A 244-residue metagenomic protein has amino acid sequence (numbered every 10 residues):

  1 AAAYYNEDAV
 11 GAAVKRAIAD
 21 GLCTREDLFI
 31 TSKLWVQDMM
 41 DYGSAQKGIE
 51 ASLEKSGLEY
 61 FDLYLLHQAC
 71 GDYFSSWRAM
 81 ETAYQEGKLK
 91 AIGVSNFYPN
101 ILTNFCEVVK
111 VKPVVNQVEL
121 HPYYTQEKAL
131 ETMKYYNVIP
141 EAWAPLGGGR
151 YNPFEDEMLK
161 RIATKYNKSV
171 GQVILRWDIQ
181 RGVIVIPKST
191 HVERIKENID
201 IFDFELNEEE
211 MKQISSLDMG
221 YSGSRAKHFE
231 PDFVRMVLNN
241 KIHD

Functional and structural regions predicted by a protein language model:
A1-L28, L146, K241-D244: N-terminal binding-site loop/beta-alpha segment at the start of enzyme catalytic domains that lines or forms
A9-A19, I49-L53, M80-E81, L102: Short, well-ordered amphipathic alpha-helices
G21-L28, E59-L63, K90-A91, K112-V115 (+1 more regions): Short acidic capping loops at alpha-helix termini that bridge into adjacent secondary structure
T24-D38, D62-A69, N96: A short, structured active-site edge motif that brings together acidic residues
V36-M40, R194-E197: A short acidic, helix-capping loop that chelates divalent metal ions and anchors anionic groups
M40-K55, S75, N100-T103, Y124-T125: Short, acidic/polar
S44-L65, T82-E86: CE4/NodB-like, metal-dependent polysaccharide N-deacetylase domain that modifies extracellular/periplasmic N-acetylated
Q68-D244: Beta/alpha (TIM)-barrel catalytic core signal, keyed to glycine-rich beta->alpha loops juxtaposed to Asp/Glu that bind
